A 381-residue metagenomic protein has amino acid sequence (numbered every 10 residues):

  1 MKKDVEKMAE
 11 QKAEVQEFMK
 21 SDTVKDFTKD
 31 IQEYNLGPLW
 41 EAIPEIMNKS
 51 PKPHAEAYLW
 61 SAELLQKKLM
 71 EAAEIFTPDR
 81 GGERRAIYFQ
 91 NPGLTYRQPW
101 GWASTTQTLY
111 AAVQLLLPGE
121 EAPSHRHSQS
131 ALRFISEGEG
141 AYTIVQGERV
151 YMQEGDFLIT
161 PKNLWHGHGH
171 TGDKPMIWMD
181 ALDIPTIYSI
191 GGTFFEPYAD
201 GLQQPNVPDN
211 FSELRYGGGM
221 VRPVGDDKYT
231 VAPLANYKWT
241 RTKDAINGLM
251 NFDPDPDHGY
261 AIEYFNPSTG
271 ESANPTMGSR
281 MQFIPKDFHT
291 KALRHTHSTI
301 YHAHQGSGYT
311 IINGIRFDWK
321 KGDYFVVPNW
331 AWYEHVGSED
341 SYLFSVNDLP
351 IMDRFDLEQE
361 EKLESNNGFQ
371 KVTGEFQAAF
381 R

Functional and structural regions predicted by a protein language model:
K2-T106, E196, Q203-T276, R280 (+1 more regions): A short, N-terminal "cap"/entry segment at the start of jelly-roll beta-barrel domains of the cupin/DSBH fold
A86-Y88, A111-L115, L132, R149 (+6 more regions): Conserved hydrophobic/aromatic beta-strand scaffold that supports enzyme active sites
Y96-Y110, L117-L132, G147, T269-G278 (+2 more regions): A short beta-loop-beta micro-motif enriched in histidine and acidic residues
L117, E121-E154, T160-L164, R294-K321: A short beta-strand-loop-beta hairpin characteristic of the jelly-roll/cupin
L132-F134, I159, D173-T193, Y301 (+2 more regions): A short hydrophobic beta-strand segment most commonly corresponding to one strand of the jelly-roll/cupin
V145, Y151-G172, W178-D183, I312 (+2 more regions): Conserved metal-binding segment of the jelly-roll/cupin
G155-F157, A199-Q203, S307, R316-V326 (+3 more regions): Short amphipathic alpha-helical linker/capping segments at the junctions of internal repeats and modular domains
K162-Y216: Contiguous mid-protein beta-loop-alpha structural module that forms a pocket-lining wall or clamp of enzyme active
